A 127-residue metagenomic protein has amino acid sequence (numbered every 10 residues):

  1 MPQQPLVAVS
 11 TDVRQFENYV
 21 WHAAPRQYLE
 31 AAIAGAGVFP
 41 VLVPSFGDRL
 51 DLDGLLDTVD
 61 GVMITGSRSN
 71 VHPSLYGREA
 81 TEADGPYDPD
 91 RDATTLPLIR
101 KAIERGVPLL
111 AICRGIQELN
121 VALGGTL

Functional and structural regions predicted by a protein language model:
M1-I112, N120-G125: N-terminal beta1-alpha1 cap of cysteine-dependent amidohydrolase-like domains
I116: The feature captures the ABC ATPase H-loop/switch
